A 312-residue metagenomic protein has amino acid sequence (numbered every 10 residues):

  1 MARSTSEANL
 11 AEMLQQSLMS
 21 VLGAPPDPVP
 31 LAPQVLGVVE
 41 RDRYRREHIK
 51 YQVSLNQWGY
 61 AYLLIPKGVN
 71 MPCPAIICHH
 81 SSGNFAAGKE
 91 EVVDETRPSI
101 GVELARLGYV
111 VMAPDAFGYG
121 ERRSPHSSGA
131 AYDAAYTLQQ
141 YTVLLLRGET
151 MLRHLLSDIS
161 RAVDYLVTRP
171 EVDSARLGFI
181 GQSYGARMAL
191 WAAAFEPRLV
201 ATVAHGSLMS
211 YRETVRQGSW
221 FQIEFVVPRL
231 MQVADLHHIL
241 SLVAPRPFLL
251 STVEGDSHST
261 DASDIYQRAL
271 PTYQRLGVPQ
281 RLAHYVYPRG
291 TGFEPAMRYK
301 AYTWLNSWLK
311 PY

Functional and structural regions predicted by a protein language model:
M1-L36: A glycine/proline-hinged amphipathic helix-loop "lid/cap" segment that gates access to hydrophobic ligand pockets
P25-M71: N-terminal cap/lid segment of alpha/beta-hydrolase-fold proteins
V53-L55, C78-N84, V253: Glycine-rich His-Gly loop
M71-P72, H79-S157, V167-T168, T214-Q217: Cap/lid segment of the alpha/beta-hydrolase catalytic domain
D115, I180, H205-G206, S251 (+1 more regions): Alpha/beta-hydrolase-fold catalytic nucleophile elbow
H154, S160-Q232: Primarily recognizes the serine-hydrolase "nucleophile elbow" in alpha/beta-hydrolase and SGNH/GDSL folds
Y211-Q274: The feature captures the conserved acid-bearing segment of alpha/beta-hydrolase catalytic domains
T272-Y312: C-terminal catalytic histidine-bearing segment of alpha/beta-hydrolase fold enzymes
